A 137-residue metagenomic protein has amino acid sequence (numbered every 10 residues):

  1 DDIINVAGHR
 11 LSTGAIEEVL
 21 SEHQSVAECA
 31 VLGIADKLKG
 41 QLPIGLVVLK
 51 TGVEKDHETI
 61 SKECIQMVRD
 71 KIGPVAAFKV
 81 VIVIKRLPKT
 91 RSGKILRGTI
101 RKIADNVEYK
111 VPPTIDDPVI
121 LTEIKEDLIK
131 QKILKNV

Functional and structural regions predicted by a protein language model:
D1-A76, R86, G93-I95, T99-A104 (+2 more regions): AMP-binding/adenylate-forming catalytic core of the ANL superfamily
V81-I84: General small-molecule cofactor/ligand-binding pocket signal
V107-Y109: Short, surface-exposed, low-complexity cationic segments
